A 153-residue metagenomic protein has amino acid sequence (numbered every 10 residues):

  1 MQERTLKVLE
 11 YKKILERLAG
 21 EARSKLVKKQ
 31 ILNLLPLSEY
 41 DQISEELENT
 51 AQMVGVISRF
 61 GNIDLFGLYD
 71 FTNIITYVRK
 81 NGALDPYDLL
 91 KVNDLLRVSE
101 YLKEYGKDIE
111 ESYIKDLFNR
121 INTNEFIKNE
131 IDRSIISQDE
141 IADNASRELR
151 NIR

Functional and structural regions predicted by a protein language model:
M1-Q138: Conserved amphipathic alpha-helical "coupling/scaffold" segments that transmit conformational changes between domains
A142-A145: Structural and coupling elements of P-loop NTPases
R150-R153: Extended, Lys/Arg-enriched charged tracts that mediate electrostatic binding to polyanionic substrates
